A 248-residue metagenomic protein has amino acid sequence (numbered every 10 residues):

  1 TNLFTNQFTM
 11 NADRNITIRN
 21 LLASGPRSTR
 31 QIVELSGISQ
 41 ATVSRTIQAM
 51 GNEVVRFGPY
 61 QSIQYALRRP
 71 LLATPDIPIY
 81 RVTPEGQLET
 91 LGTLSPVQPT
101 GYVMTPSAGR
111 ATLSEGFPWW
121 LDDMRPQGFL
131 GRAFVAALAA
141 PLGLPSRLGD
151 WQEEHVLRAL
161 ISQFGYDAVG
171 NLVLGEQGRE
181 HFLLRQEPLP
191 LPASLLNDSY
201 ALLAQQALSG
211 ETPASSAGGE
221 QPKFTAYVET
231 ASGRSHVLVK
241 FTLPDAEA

Functional and structural regions predicted by a protein language model:
F8-I16, A23-A248: Phosphate/dinucleotide-binding and metal-coordinating scaffold of catalytic cores in nucleotide-dependent enzymes
